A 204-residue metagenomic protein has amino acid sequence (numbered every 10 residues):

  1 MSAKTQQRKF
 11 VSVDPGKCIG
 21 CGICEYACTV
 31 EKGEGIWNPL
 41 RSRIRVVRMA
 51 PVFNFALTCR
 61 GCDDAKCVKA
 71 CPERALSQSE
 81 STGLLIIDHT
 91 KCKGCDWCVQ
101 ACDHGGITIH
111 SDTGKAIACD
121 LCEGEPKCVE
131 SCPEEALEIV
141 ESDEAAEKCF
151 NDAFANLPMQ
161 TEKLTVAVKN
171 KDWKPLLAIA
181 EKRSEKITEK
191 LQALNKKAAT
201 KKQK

Functional and structural regions predicted by a protein language model:
M1-A50: N-terminal cysteine/histidine-rich coordination modules
S2-Q6, R41-G61, T90-K91, D96-K204: Flanking helices and flexible, charged tails adjoining ferredoxin-like Fe-S electron-transfer domains in multi-subunit
G16-I19, K66, K93, P126-K127: A generic structural signal for alpha-helix starts
I23-G33, D64, P72-E73, W97 (+3 more regions): Short Cys/His-rich local motifs and their 1-3 flanking residues in nucleic-acid-associated proteins and small
Y26, L57-R60, K69: N-terminal, well-ordered alpha-helical segments
I36, K69-C71, C128-C132: Extracellular/mature segments of secreted proteins
C62-L84: Ordered, amphipathic secondary-structure segments that act as subunit-interaction surfaces in large macromolecular
